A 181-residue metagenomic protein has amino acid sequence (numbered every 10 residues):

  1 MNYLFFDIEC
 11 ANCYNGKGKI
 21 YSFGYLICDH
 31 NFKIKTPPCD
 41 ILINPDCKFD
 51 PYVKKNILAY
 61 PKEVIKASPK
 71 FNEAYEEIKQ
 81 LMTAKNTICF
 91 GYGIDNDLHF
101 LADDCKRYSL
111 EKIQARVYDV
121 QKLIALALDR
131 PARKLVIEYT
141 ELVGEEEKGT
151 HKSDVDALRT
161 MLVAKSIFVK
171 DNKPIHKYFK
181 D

Functional and structural regions predicted by a protein language model:
N2-A102, Q114, I137-V143, H151: Conserved non-catalytic scaffold segment of RNase H-like nuclease domains
F6, Y118, V155: Active-site flanking residues adjacent to catalytic metal/cofactor-binding acidic residues
N12-Y14, I124, M161: Hydrophobic positions within alpha-helical membrane elements
N15-K17, C105, A127, A164: Short, function-defining helix-loop hinge/capping sites that tune catalysis or transport
K79-M82, S109, F168: N-terminal cationic-hydrophobic initiation segments that often serve targeting/anchoring roles
I88-D95, F100-C105, K134-D181: Acidic, Mg2+-coordinating catalytic module of metal-dependent nucleases/exonucleases that use a two-metal-ion mechanism
E111-Y118: Short hydrophobic/aromatic-enriched beta-strand-loop microsegments
Y118-R133: Short alpha-helix plus adjacent loop in nuclease-associated cores
